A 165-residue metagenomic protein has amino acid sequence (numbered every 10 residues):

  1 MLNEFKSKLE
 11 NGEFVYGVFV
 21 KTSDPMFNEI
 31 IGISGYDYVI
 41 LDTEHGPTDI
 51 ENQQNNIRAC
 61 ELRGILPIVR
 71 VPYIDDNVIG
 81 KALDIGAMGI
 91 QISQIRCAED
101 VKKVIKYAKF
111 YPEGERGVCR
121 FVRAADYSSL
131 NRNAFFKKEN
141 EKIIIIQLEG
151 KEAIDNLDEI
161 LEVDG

Functional and structural regions predicted by a protein language model:
M1-F19, S129-N140: N-terminal amphipathic alpha-helix/helix-capping segment at the start of soluble metabolic enzymes
F14-V20, V39-L41, P67-V71, I90-I92 (+1 more regions): Hydrophobic faces of well-ordered beta-strands that scaffold small-molecule active sites in alpha/beta enzyme cores
V20-S34, Y73-K81, K151-V163: Short, acidic/polar
F27-Q54: Glycine-rich, proline-tolerant flexible connector loops at the mouths of alpha/beta enzymes
T43-G46, P72-Y73, I95-C97: Short, ordered loop/turn segments at secondary-structure junctions
I50-D84, A108-G114, F136-N140: Alpha-helix-loop-beta-strand connector modules within alpha/beta enzyme cores
N77, G89-D164: Conserved anion-binding
